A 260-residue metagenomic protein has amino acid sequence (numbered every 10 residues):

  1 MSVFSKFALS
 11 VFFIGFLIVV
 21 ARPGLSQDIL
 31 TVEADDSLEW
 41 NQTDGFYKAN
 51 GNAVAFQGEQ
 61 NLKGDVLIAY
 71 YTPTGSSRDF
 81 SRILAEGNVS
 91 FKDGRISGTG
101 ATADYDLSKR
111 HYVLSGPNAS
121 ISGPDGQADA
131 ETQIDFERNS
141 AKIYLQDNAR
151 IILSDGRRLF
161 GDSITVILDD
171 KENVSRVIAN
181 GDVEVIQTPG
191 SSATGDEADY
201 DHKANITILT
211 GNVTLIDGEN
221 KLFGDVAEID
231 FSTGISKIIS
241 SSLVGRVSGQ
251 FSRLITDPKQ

Functional and structural regions predicted by a protein language model:
S2-Q260: Mature-chain termini and adjacent capping regions
